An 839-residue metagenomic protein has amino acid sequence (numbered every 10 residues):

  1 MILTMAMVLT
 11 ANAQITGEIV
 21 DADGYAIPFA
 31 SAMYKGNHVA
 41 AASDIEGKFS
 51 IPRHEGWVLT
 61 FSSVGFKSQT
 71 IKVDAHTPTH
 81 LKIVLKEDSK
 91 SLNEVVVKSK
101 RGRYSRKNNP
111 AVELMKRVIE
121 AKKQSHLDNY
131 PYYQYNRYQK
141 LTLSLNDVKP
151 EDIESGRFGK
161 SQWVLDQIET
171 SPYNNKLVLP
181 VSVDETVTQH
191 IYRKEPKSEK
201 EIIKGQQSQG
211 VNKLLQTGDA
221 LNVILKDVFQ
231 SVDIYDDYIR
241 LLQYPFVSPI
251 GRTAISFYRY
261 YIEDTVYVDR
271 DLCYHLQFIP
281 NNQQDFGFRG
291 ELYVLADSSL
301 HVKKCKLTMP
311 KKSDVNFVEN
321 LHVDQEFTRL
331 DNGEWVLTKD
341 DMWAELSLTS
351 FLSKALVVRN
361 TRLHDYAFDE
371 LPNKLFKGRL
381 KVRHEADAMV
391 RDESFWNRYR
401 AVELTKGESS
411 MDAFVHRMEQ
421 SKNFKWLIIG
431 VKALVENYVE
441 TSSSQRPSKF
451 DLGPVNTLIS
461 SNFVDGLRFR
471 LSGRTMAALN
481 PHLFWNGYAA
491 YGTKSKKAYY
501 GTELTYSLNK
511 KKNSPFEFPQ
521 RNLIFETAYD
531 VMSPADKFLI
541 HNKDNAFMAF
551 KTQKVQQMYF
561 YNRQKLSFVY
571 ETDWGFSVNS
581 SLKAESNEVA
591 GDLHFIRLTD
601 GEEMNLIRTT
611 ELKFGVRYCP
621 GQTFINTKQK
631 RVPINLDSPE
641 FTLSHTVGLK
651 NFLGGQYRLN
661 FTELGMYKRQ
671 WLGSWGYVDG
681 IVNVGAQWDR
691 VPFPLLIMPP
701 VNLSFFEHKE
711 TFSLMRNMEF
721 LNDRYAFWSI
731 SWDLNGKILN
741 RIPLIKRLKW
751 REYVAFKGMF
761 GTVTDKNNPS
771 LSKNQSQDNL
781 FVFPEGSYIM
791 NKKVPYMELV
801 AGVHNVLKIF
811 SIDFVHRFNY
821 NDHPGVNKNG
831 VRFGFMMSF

Functional and structural regions predicted by a protein language model:
Q14-I27: Structural motif
A22, S31-M33, S62-F66, H80-L127: Short, acidic, small-residue-rich periplasmic hinge/interaction motif at the N-terminus of Gram-negative outer-membrane
G24-P28, S50-W57: Short Pro-Gly-centered beta-turn/loop motif in secreted/extracellular proteins
A30-Y34, V58-L59, V97, Y135 (+2 more regions): Hydrophobic beta-strand segments
H38-K48: Short, acidic Ser/Thr/Gly-rich low-complexity loop/linker segments typical of extracellular and cell-surface proteins
K100-C273, I279-G287, T349-G453, T457-S460 (+6 more regions): Structured extracytoplasmic
Y244-F246, F368, G378-F839: Exposed, low-structure sequence patches enriched in small/polar residues
G290-A296, H322-N332: Extended lipid/amphipathic-ligand handling interfaces
